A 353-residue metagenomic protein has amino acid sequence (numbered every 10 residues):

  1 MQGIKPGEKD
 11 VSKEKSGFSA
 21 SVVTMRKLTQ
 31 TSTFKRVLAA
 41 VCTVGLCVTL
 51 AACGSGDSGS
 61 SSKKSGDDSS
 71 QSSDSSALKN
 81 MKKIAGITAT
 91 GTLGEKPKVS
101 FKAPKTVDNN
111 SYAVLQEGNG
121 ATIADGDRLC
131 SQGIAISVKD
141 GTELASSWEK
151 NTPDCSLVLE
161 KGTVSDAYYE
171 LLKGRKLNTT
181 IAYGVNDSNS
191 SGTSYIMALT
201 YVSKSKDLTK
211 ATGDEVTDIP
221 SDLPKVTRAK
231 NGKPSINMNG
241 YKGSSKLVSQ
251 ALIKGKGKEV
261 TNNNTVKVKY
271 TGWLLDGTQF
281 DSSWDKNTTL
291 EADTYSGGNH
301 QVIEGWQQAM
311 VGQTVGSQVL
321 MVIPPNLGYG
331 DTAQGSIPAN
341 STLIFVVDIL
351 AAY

Functional and structural regions predicted by a protein language model:
Q2-Y353: Cross-family detector of peptidyl-prolyl cis-trans isomerase
